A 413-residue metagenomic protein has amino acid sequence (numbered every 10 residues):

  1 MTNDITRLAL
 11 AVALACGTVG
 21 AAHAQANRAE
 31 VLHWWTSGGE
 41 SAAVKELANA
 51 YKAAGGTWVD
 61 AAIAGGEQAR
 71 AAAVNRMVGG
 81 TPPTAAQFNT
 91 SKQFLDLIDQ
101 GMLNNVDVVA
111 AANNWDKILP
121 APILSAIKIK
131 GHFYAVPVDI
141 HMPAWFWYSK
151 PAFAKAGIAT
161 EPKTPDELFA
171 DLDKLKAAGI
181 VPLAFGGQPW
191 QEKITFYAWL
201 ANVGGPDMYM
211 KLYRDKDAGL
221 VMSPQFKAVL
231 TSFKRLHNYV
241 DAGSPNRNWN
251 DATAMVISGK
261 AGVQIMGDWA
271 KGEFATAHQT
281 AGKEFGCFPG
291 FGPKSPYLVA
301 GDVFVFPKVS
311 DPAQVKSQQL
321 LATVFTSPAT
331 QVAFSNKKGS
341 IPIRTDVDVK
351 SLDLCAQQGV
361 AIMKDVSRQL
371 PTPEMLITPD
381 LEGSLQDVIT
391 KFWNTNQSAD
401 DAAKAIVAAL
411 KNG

Functional and structural regions predicted by a protein language model:
A22-Q100, A112-N114, T160, P245 (+5 more regions): Conserved N-terminal structural module of periplasmic/extracytoplasmic solute-binding proteins
Q25-N27, N49, A53-A54, A156 (+5 more regions): Extracytoplasmic/periplasmic substrate-recognition and gating elements
N75-R76, P83-T84, W115-P151, V181-P182 (+2 more regions): A structural signal for short loop-to-beta-strand junctions that line the ligand-binding cleft of periplasmic/secreted
N89-A144, F169, Y197, L352-L354 (+1 more regions): Hinge/lid segment of periplasmic solute-binding proteins
L103, S258, W269-T276, D302-P379: Mature extracytoplasmic/periplasmic domains
F133-V138, A144, F169-A218, A261: Extracytoplasmic/periplasmic solute-binding protein
P137, L298, S340-I343, V347 (+1 more regions): C-terminal capping/gating helix-and-loop segments adjacent to ligand/active sites or protein-protein/ligand interfaces
L172-D173, R214-P245: Glycine-centered hinge/linker elements that transmit conformational signals in sensory and ligand-binding systems
